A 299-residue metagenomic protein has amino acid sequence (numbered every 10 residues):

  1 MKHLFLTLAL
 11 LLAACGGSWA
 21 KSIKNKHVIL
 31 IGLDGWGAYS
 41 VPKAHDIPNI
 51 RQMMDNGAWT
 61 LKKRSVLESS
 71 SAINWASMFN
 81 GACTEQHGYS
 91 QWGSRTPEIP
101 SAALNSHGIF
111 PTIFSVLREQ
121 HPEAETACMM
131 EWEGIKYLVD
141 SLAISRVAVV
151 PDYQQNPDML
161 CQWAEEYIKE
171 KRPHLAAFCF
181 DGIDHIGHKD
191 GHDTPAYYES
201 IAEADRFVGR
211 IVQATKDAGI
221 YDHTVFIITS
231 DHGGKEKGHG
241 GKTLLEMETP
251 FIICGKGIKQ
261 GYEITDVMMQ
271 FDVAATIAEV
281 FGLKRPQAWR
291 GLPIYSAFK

Functional and structural regions predicted by a protein language model:
M1-K24: Bacterial Sec-dependent N-terminal signal peptides
G17-V28, L33-D55, Q120, E125 (+3 more regions): …; additionally, a secondary subgroup of soluble metalloenzymes is captured
S22-N25, A38-E119: Active-site nucleophile/metal-coordination loop of metallo-enzymes that catalyze phosphate/sulfate and related
K24-I29, N56-T60, Q120-A127, K171-A176 (+3 more regions): Loop/turn elements at helix/coil->beta-strand transitions in domains of secreted/extracellular proteins
L30, N49, E203-L244, I277: Metal-dependent active-site segment of extracytoplasmic phospho-/sulfohydrolases and closely related
F79, K242-K284, Y295: Substrate-binding rim/cap in mid-to-C-terminal beta-strand-loop elements of soluble/periplasmic
Q86-Q91, I99-N156: Catalytic-site neighborhoods of secreted/periplasmic enzymes that process anionic sulfate/phosphate groups
E133-A148, Q162-R206, R210: Active-site His/acidic residue clusters
